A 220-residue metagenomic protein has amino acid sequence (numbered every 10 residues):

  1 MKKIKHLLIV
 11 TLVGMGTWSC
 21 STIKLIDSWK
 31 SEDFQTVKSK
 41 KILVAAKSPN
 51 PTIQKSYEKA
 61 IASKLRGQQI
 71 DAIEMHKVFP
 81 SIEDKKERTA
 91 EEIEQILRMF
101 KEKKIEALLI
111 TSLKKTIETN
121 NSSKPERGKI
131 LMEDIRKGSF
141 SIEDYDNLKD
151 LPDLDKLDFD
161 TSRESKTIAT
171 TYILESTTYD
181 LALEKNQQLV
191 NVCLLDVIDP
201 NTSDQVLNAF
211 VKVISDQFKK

Functional and structural regions predicted by a protein language model:
M1-L8: Bacterial N-terminal signal peptides that target proteins for export
L8-T11, S112-K115, V197: Residues that line or immediately flank small-molecule/substrate-binding pockets and catalytic motifs
G16-S19: C-terminal motif of bacterial Sec signal peptides marking the signal peptidase cleavage site
S21-K41, P49, E143-K220: C-terminal/domain-edge helix-coil "capping" segments
K41-L43, D71: Residues that mark the start of a beta-strand
P49-K124: N-terminal segment of the mature soluble domain
E91-E175: Surface-exposed short loop/turn segments
